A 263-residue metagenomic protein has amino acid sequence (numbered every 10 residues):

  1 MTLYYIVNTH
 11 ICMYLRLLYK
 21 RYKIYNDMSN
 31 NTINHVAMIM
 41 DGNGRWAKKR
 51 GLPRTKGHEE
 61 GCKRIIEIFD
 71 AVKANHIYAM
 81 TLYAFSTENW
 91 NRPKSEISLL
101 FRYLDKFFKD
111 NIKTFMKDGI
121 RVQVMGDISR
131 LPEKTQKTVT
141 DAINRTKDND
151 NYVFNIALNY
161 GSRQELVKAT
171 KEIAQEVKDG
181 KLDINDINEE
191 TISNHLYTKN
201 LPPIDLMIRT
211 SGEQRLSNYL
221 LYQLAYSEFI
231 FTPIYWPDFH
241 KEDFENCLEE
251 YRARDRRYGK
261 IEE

Functional and structural regions predicted by a protein language model:
Y4-E263: Flexible, compositionally biased loop and terminal segments
